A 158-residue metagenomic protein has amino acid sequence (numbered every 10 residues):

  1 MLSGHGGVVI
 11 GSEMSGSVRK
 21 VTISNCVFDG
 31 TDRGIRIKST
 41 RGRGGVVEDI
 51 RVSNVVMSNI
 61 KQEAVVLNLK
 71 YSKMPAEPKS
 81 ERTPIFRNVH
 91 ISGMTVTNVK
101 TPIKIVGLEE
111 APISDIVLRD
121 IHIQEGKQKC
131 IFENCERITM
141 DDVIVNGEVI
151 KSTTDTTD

Functional and structural regions predicted by a protein language model:
M1-D158: Extracellular/periplasmic carbohydrate-active domains that bind, remodel, or depolymerize complex polysaccharides
